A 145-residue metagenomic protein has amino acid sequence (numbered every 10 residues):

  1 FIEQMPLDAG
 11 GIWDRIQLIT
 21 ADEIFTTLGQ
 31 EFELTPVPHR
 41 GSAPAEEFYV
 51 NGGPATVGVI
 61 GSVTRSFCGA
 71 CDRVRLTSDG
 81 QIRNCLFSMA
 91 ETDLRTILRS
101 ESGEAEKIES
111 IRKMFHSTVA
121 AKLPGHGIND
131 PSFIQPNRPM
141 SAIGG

Functional and structural regions predicted by a protein language model:
F1-T56, S62, T96: Radical SAM enzyme [4Fe-4S]-AdoMet core and its adjacent flexible, acidic and glycine-rich loops/tails across
V57-V59, N84-C85: Short capping micro-motif at the N-terminus of alpha-helices
R65-G145: Radical SAM enzyme core and accessory elements
